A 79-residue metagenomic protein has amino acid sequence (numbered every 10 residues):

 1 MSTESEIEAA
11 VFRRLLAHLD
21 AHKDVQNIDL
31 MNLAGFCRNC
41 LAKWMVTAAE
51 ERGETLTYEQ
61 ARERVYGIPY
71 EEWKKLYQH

Functional and structural regions predicted by a protein language model:
M1-H79: Domain-level signature for proteins that mediate thiol-based redox and metal-cofactor handling
